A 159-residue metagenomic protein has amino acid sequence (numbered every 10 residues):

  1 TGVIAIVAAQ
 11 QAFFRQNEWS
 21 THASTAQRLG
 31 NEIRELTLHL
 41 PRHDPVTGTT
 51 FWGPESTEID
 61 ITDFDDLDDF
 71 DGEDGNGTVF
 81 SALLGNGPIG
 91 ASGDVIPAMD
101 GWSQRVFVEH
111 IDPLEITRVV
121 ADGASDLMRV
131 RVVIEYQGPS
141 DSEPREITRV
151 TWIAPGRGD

Functional and structural regions predicted by a protein language model:
T1-N31: Aliphatic-rich helix starts adjacent to a transmembrane/signal segment
S24, R28-D159: Low-complexity, Gly/Pro-rich coil/beta segments used as flexible assembly/activation regions
